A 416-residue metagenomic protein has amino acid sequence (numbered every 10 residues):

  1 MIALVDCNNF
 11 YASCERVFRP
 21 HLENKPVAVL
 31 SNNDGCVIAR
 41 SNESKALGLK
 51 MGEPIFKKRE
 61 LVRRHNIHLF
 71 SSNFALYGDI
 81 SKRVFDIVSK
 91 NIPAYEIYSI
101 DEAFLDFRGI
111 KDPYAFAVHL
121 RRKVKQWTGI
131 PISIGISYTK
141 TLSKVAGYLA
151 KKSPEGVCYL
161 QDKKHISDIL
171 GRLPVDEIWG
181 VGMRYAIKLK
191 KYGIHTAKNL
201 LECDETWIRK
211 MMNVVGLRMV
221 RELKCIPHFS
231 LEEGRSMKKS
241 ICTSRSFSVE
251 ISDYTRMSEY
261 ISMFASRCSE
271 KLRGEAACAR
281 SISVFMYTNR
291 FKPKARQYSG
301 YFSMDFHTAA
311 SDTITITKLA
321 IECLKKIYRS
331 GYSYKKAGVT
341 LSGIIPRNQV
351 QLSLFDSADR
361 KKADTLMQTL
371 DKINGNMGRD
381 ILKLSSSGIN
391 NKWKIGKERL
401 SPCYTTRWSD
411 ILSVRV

Functional and structural regions predicted by a protein language model:
M1-R221, C225-P227, E270, R360-V416: Gly/Gly-Pro- and Ser/Thr-rich, intrinsically disordered tail segments characteristic of DNA damage-repair and tolerance
F10, N33-C36, N289-K292, I344-N348: Short, charged/polar surface micro-motifs in flexible loops or helix N-caps
Y98-E102, S137-K140, A277-S281, Y332-K336: Short Gly/Ser/Thr- and Asp/Glu-enriched loop/turn motifs at secondary-structure junctions
A103-R108, Y301-H307, V350-D356: Short, hydrophobic beta-strand segments
K111-A115, P293, I345-L352: Short, charged/polar, Gly/Pro-enriched secondary-structure boundary elements
S137-T139, Y287, T340-I344, S387: Short loop/turn motifs enriched for small/polar and acidic residues
E177, I187-S333, Q349, R415: DNA-contacting surface of Y-family translesion DNA polymerases
I321-N376: C-terminal hydrophobic structural anchor segments that stabilize assembly/packing rather than catalytic chemistry
